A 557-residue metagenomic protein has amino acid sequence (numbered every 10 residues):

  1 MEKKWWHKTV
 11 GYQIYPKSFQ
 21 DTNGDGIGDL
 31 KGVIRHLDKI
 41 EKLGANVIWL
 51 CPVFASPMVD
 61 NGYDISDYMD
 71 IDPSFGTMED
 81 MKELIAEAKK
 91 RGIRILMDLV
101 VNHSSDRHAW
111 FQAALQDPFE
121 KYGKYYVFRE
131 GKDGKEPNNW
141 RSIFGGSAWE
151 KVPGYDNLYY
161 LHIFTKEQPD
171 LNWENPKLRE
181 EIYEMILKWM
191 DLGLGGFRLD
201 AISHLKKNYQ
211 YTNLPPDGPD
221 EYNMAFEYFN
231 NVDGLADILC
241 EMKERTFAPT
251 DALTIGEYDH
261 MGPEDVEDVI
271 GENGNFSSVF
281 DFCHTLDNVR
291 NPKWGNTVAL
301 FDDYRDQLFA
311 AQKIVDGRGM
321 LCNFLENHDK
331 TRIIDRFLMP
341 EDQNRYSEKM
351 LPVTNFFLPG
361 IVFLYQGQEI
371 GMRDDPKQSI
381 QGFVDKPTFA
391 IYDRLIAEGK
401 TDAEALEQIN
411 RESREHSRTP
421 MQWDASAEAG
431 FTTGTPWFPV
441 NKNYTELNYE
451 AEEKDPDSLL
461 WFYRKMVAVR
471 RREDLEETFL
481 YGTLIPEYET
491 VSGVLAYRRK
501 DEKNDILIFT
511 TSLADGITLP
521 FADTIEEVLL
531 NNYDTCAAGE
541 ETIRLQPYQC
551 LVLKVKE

Functional and structural regions predicted by a protein language model:
E2-L187, D191, H204-E264, V269-G271 (+1 more regions): Acidic/aromatic-lined carbohydrate-recognition and catalytic surfaces of CAZymes acting on diverse glycans
W5, P219, E227, D237 (+11 more regions): Loop/helix patches that line or flank the sugar-binding groove of alpha-linked glycan CAZymes
I48, F197-L199: Hydrophobic residues within beta-strands of alpha/beta enzymes
T511-T524: Surface-exposed beta-strand/loop patches in extracellular or lumenal glycoproteins
A522-Y533: Solvent-exposed beta-hairpin/edge-strand motifs
G539-E557: C-terminal beta-strand-rich structural cap/linker in extracellular carbohydrate-active enzymes
